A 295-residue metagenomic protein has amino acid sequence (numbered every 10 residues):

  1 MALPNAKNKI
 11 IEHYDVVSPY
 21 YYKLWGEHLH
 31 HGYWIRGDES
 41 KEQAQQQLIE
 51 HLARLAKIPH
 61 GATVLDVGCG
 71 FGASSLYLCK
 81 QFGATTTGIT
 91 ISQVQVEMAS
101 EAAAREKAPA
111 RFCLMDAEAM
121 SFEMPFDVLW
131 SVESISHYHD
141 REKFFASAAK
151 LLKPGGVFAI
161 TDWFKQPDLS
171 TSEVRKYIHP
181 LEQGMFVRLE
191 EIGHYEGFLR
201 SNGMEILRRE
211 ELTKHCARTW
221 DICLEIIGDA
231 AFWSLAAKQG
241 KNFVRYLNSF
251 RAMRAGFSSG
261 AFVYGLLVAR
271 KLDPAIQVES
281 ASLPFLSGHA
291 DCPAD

Functional and structural regions predicted by a protein language model:
M1-Y20: N-terminal auxiliary segments of SAM/dcSAM-dependent transferases
E27-H31, I35, E39-H60: Conserved alpha-helix/loop element of class I SAM-dependent methyltransferases that forms part of the SAM/SAH-binding
L65, S74-A119: Class I SAM-dependent methyltransferase SAM/SAH-binding core
E118-L129: A short acidic, Gly/Pro-enriched loop at the edge of an enzyme's catalytic core that lines a small-molecule cofactor
E142-V157: A short glycine-rich, Lys/Arg-flanked "PGG" loop and its adjoining helix->strand segment in the class I
F164-F186: Short, glycine-/aromatic-enriched active-site segment of Class I SAM-dependent methyltransferases
V187-G203, R209: Short alpha-helix
R208-D295: Conserved Class I S-adenosyl-L-methionine
